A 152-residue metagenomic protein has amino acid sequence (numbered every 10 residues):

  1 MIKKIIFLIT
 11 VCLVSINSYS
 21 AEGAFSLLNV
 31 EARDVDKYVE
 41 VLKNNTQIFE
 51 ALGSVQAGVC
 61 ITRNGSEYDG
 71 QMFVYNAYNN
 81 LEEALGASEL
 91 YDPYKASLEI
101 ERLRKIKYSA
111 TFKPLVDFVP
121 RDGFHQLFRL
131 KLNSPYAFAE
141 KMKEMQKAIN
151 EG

Functional and structural regions predicted by a protein language model:
K4-I16: Sec-dependent N-terminal signal peptides
Y19-G152: Short S/T/G/P-rich N-terminal loop/turn motif that feeds into the first structured element of a domain
